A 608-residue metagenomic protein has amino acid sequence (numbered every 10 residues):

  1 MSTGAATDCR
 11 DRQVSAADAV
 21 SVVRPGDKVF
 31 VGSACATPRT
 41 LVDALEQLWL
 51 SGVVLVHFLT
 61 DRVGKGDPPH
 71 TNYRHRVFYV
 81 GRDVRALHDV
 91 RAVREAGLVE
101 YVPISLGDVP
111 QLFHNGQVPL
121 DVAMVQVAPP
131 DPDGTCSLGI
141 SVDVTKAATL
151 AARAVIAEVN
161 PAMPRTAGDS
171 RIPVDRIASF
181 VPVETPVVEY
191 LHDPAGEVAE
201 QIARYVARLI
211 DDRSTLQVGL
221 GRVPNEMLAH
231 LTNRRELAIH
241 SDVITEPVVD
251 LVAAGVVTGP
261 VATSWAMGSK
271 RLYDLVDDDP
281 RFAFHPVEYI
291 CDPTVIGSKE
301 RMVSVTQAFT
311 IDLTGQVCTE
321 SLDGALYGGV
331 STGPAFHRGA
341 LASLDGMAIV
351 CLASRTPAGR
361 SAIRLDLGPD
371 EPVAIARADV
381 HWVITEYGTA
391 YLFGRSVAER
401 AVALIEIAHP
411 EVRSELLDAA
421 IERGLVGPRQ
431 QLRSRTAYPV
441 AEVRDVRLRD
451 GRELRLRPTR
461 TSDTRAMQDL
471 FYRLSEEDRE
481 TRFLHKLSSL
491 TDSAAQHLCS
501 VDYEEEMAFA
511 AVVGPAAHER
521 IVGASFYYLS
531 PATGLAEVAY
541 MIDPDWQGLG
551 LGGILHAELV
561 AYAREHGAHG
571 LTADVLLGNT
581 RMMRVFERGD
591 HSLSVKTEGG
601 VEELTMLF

Functional and structural regions predicted by a protein language model:
M1-Q431: Conserved alpha/beta enzyme-core scaffold
V426-E442: Intrinsic disorder at enzyme termini
A437-F608: Long, contiguous binding/interaction regions
